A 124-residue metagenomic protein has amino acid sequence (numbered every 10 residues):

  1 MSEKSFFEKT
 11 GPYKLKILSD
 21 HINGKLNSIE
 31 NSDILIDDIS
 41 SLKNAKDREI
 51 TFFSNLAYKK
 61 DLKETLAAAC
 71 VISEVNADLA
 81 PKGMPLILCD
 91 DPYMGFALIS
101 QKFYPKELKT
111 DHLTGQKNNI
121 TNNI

Functional and structural regions predicted by a protein language model:
M1-I124: Domain-scale signature associated with acetyltransferase and cell-envelope carbohydrate enzymes
